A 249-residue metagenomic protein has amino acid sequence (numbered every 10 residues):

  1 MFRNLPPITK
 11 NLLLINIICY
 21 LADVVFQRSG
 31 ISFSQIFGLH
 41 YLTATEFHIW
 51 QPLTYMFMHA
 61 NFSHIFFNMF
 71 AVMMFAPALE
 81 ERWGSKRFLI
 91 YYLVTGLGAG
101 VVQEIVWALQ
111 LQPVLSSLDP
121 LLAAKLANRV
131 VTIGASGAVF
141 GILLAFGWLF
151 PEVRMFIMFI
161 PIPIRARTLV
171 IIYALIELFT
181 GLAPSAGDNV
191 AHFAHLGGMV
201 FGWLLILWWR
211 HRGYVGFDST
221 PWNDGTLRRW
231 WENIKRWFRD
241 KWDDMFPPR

Functional and structural regions predicted by a protein language model:
M1-I8, L14-L21, E177-R249: C-terminal transmembrane module of polytopic alpha-helical membrane proteins
N11, R87-F88, R154, T168 (+1 more regions): Residue-level recognition of membrane-helix boundary sites in multi-pass small-molecule transporters
I17-F33: Alpha-helical transmembrane segments of multi-pass membrane proteins
S29-S32, F150-I160, H211-N223: Juxtamembrane/interfacial segments flanking transmembrane helices
I31-F57, A124-K125: Extracytosolic (periplasmic/ER-lumenal) interhelical loops and adjacent juxtamembrane/interface segments of multi-pass
P52-F146, L182-G197: Transmembrane helix-loop-helix
